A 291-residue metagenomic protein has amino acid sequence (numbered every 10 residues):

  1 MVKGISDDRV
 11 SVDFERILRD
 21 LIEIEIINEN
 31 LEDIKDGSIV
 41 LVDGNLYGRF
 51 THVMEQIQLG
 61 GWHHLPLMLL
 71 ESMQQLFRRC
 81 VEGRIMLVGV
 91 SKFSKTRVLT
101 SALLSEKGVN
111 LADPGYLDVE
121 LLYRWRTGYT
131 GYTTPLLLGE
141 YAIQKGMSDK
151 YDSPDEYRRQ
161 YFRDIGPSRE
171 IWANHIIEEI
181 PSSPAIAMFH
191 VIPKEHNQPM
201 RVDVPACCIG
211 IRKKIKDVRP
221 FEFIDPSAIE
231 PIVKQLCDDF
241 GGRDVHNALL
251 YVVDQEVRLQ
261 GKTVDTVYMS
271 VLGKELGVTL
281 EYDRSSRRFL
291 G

Functional and structural regions predicted by a protein language model:
M1-R9: Acidic, metal-ligating active-site segments
D8, V12-I39, G44-G291: Long, contiguous domain-sized segments
